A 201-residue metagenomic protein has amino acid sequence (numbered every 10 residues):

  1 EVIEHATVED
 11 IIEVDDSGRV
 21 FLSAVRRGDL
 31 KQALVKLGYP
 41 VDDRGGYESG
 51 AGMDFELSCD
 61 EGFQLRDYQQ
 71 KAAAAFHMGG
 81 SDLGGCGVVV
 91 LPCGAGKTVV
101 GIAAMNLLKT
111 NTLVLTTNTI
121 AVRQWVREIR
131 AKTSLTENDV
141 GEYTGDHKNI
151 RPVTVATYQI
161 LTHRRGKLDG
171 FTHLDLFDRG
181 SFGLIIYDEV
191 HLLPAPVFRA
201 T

Functional and structural regions predicted by a protein language model:
T7-F55: Interdomain "pre-motor" coupling segment immediately N-terminal to P-loop NTPase/helicase cores
G50-V90: Conserved pre-motif I regulatory segment
G80-L108: Walker A/P-loop
V89, V114, T154-A156, I185: Hydrophobic positions in the central parallel beta-sheet of the AAA+
N111-N118: Conserved RecA-like ASCE P-loop NTPase motor core of nucleic-acid helicases/translocases
I120-H147: Conserved helix-turn-beta segment of the N-terminal RecA-like "Helicase ATP-binding" lobe in SF1/SF2 helicases
Y158-H163, G170-T201: SF2 helicase catalytic motif II
